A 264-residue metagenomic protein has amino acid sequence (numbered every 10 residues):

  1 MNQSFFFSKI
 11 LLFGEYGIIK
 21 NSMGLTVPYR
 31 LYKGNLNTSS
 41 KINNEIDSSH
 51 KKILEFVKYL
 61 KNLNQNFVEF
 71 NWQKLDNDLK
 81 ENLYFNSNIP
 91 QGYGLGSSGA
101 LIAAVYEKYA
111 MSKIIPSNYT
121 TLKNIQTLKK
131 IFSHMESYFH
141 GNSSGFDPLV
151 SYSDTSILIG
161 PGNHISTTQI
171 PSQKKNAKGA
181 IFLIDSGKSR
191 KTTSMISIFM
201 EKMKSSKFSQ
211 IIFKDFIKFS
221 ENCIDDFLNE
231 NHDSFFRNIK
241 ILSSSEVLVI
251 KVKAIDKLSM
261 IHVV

Functional and structural regions predicted by a protein language model:
M1-F13, G17-I19, T26-V27, G34-L79 (+4 more regions): C-terminal nucleotide
N21, P28, L101-A103: Residue-level recognition of conserved structural "scaffold" positions that shape functional pockets and channels
N88-A100: Gly/Ser-rich catalytic serine loop of serine hydrolases
A100-S112: Stable alpha-helical structural segments in soluble proteins, enriched in small hydrophobic residues
